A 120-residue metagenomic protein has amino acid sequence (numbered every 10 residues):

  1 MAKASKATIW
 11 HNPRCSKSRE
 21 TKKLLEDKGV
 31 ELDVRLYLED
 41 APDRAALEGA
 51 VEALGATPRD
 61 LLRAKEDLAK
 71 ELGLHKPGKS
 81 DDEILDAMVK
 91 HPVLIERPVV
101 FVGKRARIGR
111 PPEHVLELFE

Functional and structural regions predicted by a protein language model:
A2-K28, L32-Y37: Local sequence-structure signature of Cys/Sec-based thiol-disulfide redox active-site neighborhoods
Y37-E120: Thiol/selenol-based redox catalytic cores and closely related redox-interacting motifs
